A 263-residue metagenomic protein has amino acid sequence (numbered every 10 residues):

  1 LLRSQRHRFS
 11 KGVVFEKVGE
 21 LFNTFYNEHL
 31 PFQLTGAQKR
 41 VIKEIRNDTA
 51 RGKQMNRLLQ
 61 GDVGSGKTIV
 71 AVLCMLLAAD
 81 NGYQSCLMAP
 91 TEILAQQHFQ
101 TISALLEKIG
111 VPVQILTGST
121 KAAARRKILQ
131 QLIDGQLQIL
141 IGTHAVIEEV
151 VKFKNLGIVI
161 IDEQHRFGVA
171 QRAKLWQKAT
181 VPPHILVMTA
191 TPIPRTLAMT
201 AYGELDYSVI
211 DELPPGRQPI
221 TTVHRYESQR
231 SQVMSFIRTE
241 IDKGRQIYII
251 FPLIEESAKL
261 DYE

Functional and structural regions predicted by a protein language model:
L1-L21, E28, V72: Interdomain "pre-motor" coupling segment immediately N-terminal to P-loop NTPase/helicase cores
L2-R3, N23, N27, K39-A50: Amphipathic, well-packed alpha-helical segments that form the structural scaffold of globular domains
H7-V13, F32-K43, A50-E263: Inter-lobe coupling/hinge segments of SF2-like helicase ATPases
F22-Y26, D80-Y83: A short small-residue
